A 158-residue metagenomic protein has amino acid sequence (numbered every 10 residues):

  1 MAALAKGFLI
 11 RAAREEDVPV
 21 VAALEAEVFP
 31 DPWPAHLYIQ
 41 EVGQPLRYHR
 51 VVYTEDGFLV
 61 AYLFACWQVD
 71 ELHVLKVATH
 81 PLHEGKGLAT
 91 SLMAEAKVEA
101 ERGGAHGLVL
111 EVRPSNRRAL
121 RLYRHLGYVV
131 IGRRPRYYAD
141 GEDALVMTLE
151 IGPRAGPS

Functional and structural regions predicted by a protein language model:
A3-L4, F8, A12-K86, M93-E95 (+2 more regions): Acetyl-CoA-dependent GNAT
F29, Y38, Y62, L122 (+2 more regions): Conserved hydrophobic/aromatic "anchor" residues that stabilize well-ordered secondary structure elements
A61, G87-A89, N116, G127-Y128: Conserved phosphate-binding and hydrolysis motifs of nucleotide-dependent enzymes
D70, E111, R124, V129-V146: Conserved catalytic-core motifs of GNAT/GCN5-like acyltransferases
T79, R113-P114: Short amphipathic helical patch at the helix-1/turn junction of helix-turn-helix
M93, N116-A119, R136-G141: Short glycine/proline-centered loop/turn elements that form peptide/ligand docking sites
A100-E111, R134: Conserved GNAT acetyl-CoA-binding A-motif
